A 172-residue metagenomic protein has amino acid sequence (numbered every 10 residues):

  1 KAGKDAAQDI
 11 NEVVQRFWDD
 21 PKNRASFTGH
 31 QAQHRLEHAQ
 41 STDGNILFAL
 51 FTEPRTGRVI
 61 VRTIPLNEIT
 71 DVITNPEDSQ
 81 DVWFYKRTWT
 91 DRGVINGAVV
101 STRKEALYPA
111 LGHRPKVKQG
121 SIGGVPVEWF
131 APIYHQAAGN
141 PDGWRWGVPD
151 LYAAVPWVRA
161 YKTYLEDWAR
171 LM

Functional and structural regions predicted by a protein language model:
K1-Q31: Extended assembly-interface regions of large multimeric machines
G29-M172: Structured, contiguous alpha/beta core segments that scaffold functional sites
